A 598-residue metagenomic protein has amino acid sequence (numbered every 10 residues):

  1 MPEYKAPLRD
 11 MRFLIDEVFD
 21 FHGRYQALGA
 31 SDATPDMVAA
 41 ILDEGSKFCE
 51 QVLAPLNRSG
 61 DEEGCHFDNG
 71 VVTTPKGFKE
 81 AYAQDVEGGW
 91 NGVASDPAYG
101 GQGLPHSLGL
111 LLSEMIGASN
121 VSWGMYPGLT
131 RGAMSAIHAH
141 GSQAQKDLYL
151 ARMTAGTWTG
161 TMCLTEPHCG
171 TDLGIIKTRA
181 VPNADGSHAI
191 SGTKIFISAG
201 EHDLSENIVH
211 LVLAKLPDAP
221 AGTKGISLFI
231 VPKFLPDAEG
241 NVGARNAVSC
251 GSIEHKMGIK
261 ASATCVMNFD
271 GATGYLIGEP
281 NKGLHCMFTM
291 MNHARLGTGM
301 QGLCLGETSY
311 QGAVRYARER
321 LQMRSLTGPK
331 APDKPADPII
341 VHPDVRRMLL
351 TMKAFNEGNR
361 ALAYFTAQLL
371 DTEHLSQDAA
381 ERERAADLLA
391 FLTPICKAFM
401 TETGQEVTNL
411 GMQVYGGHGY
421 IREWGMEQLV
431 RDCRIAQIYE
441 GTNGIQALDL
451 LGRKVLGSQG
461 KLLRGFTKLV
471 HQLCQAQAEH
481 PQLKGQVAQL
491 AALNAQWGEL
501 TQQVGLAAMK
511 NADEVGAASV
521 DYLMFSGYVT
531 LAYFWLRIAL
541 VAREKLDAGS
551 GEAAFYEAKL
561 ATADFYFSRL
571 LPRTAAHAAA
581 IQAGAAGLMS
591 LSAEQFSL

Functional and structural regions predicted by a protein language model:
M1-G124, L148, A579, A583-L598: Amphipathic, small/basic residue-rich leader segments at the start of a protein or domain
P2-K5, I259, F365, D387-G465 (+1 more regions): Alpha-helix capping/hinge segments and adjacent helical runs
Y25, A30-D32, E62-T74, C286-G297 (+5 more regions): Glycine-rich cofactor-pocket loops
C65, F78, Y126-T130, G141-N183 (+4 more regions): Internal maturation/activation junctions in enzymes
L111, G457, L473-L598: C-terminal amphipathic alpha-helical interaction region
R131-A133, S142-Q145, T442, L450-N494: A structural-propensity feature for long, helix-poor, extended segments
S187, S191-R245: A short core secondary-structure module
F196, L235-G251, K256, A263-A294 (+2 more regions): A glycine-rich, basic-preceded beta-loop-alpha segment at the flavin cofactor/substrate interface of flavin-utilizing
